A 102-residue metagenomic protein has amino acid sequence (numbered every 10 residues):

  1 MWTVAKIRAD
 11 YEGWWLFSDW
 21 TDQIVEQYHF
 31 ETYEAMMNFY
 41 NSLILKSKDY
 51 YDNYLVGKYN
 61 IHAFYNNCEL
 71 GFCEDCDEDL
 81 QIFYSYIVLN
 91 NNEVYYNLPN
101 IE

Functional and structural regions predicted by a protein language model:
M1-K6, M36-L43: Conserved long hydrophobic alpha-helices within structured protein cores
M1-V25: Short aromatic-glycine-(Arg/Gly/Cys) micro-motifs in beta-strand/loop hairpins
T3-A5, Q27-H29, Y84-V88: Ordered hydrophobic segments in well-structured contexts
A5-I7, E31, H62: A structural detector for beta-sheet-dominated domains
L16, H29, N38, G71 (+1 more regions): Intrinsic disorder/low-structure terminal segments
T21-N38: A short, exposed loop/beta-hairpin motif centered on an aromatic-Gly-Thr core
L43-E102: Short, mixed-charge low-complexity intrinsically disordered segments
